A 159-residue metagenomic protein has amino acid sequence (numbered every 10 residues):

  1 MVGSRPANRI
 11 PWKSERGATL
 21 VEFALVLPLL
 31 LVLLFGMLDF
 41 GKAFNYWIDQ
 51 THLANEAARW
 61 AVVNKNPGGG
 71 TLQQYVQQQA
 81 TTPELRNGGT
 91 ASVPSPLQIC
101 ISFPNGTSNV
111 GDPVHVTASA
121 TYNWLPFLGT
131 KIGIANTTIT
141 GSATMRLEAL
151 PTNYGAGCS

Functional and structural regions predicted by a protein language model:
V2, H52, E56-T121, Y154-S159: Short amphipathic secondary-structure patches
V2-A80: Alpha-helical assembly-interface signal, strongest on the long, hydrophobic N-terminal helix that forms
E15, N109-G111, T138: A generic fold-level signal
L29-L30, E84, F127: Hydrophobic residues in alpha-helical membrane-spanning segments
L125-S159: Low-complexity, S/T/G/P-rich flexible repeat/linker segments used as non-globular hinges and stalks within
